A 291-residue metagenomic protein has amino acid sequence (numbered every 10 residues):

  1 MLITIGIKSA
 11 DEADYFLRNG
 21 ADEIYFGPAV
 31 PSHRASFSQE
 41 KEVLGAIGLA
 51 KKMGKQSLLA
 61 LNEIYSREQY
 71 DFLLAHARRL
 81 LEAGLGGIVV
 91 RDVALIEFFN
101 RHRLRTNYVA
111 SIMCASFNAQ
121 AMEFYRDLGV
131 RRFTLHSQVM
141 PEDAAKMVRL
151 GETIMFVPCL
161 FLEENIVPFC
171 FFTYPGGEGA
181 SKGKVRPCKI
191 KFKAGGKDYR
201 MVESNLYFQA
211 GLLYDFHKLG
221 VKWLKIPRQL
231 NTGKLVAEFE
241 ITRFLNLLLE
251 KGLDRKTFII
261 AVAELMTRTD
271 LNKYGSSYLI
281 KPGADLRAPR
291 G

Functional and structural regions predicted by a protein language model:
M1-C114, T134-L135, M140-G291: Active-site pocket-lining/capping segments in soluble small-molecule metabolic enzymes
N118-Q120: Conserved nucleotide-cofactor-binding alpha/beta core module
G129-V130: As written
